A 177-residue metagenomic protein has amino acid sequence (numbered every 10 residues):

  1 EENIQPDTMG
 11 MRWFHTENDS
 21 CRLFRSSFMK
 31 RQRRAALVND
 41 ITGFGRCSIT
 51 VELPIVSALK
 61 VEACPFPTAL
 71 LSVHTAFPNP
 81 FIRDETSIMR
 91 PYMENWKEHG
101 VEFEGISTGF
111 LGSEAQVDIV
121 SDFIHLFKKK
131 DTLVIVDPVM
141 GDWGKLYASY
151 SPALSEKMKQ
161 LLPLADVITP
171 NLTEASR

Functional and structural regions predicted by a protein language model:
E1-E2, G10, H15-E17: Charged/polar low-complexity intrinsically disordered segments
P6: Cationic, low-complexity basic patches in intrinsically disordered or flexible, solvent-exposed regions
R12-W13, L23-E104: Small-residue (G/A/S/T)-rich helix-start motifs and N-terminal tracts that mark the onset
H15-E17, E52, S149: Hydrophobic alpha-helical membrane context
G43-R46, L70, A76, P80-F81 (+4 more regions): Residue-level preference for alpha-helix termini and adjacent loops
T108, E114-R177: Conserved beta-alpha-beta core of the PfkB/ribokinase-like small-molecule kinase fold
